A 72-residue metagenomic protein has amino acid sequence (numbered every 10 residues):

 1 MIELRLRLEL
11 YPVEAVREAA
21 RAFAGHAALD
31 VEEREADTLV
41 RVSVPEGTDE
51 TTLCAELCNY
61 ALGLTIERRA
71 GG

Functional and structural regions predicted by a protein language model:
M1-L6, E35-V42: Short glycine-rich, basic-tinged beta-strand/loop micro-motifs
R5-E14: Short, surface-exposed ligand-recognition loops at beta-strand->loop->(often short) alpha-helix junctions that present
V16-A24: Amphipathic alpha-helical segments
H26-E32: A short linear hydrophobic-aromatic micro-motif
R34-A36, S43-G72: Helix-rich interaction surfaces within compact, conserved domain-sized segments that mediate assembly or partner
